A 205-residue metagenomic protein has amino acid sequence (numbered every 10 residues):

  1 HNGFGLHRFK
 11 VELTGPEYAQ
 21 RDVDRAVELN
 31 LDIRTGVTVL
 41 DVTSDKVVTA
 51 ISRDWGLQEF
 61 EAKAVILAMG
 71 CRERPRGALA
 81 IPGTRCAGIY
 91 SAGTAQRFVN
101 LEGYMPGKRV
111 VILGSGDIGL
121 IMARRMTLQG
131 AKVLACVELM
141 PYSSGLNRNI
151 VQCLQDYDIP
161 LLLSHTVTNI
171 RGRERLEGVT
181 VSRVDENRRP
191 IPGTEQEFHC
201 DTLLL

Functional and structural regions predicted by a protein language model:
H1-Y18, R25, P106-Q152: Beta1-alpha1 glycine-rich phosphate/pyrophosphate-binding loop at the start of Rossmann-like nucleotide-binding domains
T14-Y18, F60-A62, G93-R97, E138-P141 (+2 more regions): Short, surface-exposed, polar/charged, turn-prone segments marking secondary-structure boundaries
D22-R109, V184-E195, L204: FAD-binding core/adjacent interface of flavoenzyme oxidoreductases
A26-S52, T127-L205: A Rossmann-like FAD-binding core segment of flavoenzymes
L31, M69, E73, S115-I118 (+2 more regions): Generic hydrophobic/packing signal
R76-A78, I121-A123, G172-R173: Short glycine-/acidic-enriched loop or helix-start segments at secondary-structure transitions that form or flank
G93, R109-D117, I159-L162, R183: A general structural signal for short secondary-structure boundary/capping elements
